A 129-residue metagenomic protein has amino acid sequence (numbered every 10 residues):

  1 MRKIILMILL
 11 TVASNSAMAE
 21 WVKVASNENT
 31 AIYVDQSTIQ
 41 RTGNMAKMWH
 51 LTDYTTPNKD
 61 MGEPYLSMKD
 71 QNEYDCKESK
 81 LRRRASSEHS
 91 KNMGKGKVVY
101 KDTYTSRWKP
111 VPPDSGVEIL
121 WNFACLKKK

Functional and structural regions predicted by a protein language model:
I4-A13: Sec-dependent N-terminal signal peptides
S16-K129: N-terminal secretory-pathway/extracellular module detecting exported/lumenal segments and adjacent signal-anchor/first
